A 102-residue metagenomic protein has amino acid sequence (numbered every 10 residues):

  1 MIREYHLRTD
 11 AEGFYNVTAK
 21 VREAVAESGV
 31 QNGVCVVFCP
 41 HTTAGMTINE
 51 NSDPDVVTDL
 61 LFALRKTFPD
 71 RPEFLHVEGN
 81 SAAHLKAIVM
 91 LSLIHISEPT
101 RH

Functional and structural regions predicted by a protein language model:
M1-T9: Short amphipathic
G13-D59: Active-site beta-strand/loop microenvironment that shapes enzyme catalytic pockets
A19-V30, F62-D70, A87-L91: Short, intrinsically disordered, mixed-charge
H41, H84, H95: Histidine-centered divalent metal-coordination motifs
M46-N49, P54-E78: Helix-adjacent hinge/juxtasegments
E73-L91: Active site of divalent-metal-dependent phosphoester/diester hydrolases
S92-H102: Residue-level detector of conserved catalytic or cofactor/ligand-binding positions in enzyme active sites
